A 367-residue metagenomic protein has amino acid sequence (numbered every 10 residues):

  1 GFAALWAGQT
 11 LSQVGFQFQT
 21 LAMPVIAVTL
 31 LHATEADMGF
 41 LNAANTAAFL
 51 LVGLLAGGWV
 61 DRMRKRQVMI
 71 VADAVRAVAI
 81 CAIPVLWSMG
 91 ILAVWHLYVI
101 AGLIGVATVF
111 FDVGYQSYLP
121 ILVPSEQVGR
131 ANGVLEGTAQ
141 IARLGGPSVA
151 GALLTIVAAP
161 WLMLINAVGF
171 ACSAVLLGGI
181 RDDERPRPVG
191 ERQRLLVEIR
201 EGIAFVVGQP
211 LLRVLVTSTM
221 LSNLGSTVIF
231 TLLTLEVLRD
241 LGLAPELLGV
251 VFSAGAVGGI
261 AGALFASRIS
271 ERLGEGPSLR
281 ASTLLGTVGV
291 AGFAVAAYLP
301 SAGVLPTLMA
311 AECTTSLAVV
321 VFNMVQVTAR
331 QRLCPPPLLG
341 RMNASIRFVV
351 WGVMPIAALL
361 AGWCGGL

Functional and structural regions predicted by a protein language model:
G1-A3, L177, D182-S218, D240: Juxtamembrane intracellular "pre-TM" segments in multi-pass secondary transporters
G1-T29, G102, V207-I229, C313-T314: Pair of pore-lining "gating" transmembrane helices in MFS-fold secondary transporters
T10, L92-F110, M220, V304-V321: Hydrophobic core of transmembrane alpha-helices in multi-pass small-molecule transporters, especially MFS/SLC-type
A22-A36, T231-E246: Short amphipathic helix-loop junctions that connect adjacent transmembrane helices in Major Facilitator Superfamily/SLC
M23, F110-V123, V321-C334: Intracellular juxtamembrane helix-capping segments at the cytosolic ends of symmetry-related transmembrane helices
G39-T46, F252-A256: Short hydrophobic/aromatic, small-residue-rich stretches within specific transmembrane helices of secondary active
L50-L51, R62, R66-V68, A82 (+5 more regions): C-terminal transmembrane bundle of multi-pass solute transporters/carriers
V94-G105, R130-P188, E246, S253 (+3 more regions): Hydrophobic alpha-helical transmembrane segments
